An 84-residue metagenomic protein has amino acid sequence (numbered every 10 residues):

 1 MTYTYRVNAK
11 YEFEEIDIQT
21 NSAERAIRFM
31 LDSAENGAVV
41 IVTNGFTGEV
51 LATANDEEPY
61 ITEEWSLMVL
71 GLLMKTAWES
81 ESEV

Functional and structural regions predicted by a protein language model:
M1-E14, N44: Short aromatic-glycine-(Arg/Gly/Cys) micro-motifs in beta-strand/loop hairpins
Y5-V7, F29, V50-T53: Generic alpha-helical hydrophobic packing signal
F13-I18, G48-A52: Surface-exposed loop/edge segments in extracytoplasmic proteins
T20-I41: A short, charged, amphipathic alpha-helix used as a generic interaction element across diverse proteins
E35-V84: Short, mixed-charge low-complexity intrinsically disordered segments
